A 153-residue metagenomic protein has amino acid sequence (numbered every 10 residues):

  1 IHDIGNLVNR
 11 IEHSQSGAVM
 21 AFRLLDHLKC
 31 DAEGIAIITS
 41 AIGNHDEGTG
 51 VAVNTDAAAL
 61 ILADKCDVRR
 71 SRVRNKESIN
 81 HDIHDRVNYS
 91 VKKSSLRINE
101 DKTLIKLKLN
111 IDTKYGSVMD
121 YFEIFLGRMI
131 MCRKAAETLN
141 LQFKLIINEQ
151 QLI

Functional and structural regions predicted by a protein language model:
I1-I98: Divalent metal-dependent catalytic cores for phosphoryl transfer on phosphate-bearing substrates
R70-I153: Terminal helices and disordered tails flanking the catalytic cores of nucleotide-processing hydrolases
